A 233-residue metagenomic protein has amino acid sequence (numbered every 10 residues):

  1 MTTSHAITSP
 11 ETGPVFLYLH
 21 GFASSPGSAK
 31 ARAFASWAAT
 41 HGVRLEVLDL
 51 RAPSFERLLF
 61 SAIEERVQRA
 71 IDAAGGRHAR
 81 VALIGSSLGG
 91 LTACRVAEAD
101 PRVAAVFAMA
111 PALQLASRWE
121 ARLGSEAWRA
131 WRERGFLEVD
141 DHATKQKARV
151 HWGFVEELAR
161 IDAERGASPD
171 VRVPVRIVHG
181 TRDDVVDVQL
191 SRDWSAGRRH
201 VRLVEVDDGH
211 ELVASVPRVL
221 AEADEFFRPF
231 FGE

Functional and structural regions predicted by a protein language model:
T2-R51: Short, surface-exposed "cap/lid" segments of acyl-processing enzymes
F22, D49-S54, A112, D207-G209: Short beta-to-alpha linker loops that shape the active-site pocket of alpha/beta-hydrolase fold enzymes
S28-R32, S61, D187-R192: Short, surface-exposed alpha-helical segments at coil->helix boundaries
A38, V96-D100: Aromatic pocket-lining residues of Rossmann-like dinucleotide-binding sites
L48-G76: Catalytic nucleophile-loop/oxyanion-hole region of alpha/beta-hydrolase and closely related hydrolase-like folds
G75-S86: Alpha/beta-hydrolase fold nucleophile elbow
G85-A93: Gly/Ala-rich beta-loop-alpha elbow adjacent to hydrolase catalytic centers
R102-E233: The alpha/beta-hydrolase serine catalytic core
